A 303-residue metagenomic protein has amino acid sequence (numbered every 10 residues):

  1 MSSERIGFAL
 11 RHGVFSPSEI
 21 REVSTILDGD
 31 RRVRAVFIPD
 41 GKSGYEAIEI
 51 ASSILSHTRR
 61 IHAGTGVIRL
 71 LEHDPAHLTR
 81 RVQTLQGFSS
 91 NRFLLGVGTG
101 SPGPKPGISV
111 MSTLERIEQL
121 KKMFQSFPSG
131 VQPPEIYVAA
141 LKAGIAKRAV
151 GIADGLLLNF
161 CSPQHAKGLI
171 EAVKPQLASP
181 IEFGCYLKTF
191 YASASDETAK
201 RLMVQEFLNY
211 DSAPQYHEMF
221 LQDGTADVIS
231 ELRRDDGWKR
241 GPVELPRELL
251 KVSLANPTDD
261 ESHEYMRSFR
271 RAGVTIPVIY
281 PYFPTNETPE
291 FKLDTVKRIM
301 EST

Functional and structural regions predicted by a protein language model:
M1-T303: Active-site-adjacent structural elements that line small-molecule/cofactor binding pockets in enzymes
